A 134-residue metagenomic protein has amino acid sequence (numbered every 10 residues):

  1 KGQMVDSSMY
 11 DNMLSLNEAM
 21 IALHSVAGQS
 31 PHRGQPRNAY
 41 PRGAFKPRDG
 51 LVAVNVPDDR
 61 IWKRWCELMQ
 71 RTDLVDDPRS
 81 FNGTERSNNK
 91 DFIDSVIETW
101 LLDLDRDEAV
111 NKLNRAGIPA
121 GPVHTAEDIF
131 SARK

Functional and structural regions predicted by a protein language model:
K1-P57: Active-site-adjacent "lid/gating" segments in soluble enzymes
V5, A120-G121: Hydrophobic anchor at the start of a short beta-strand that flanks the dinucleotide cofactor-binding loop
S8-Y10, D77, V123: Conserved beta-strand termini and adjacent loop/short-helix elements that scaffold enzyme active sites in alpha/beta
N12, R60, H124-E127: Alpha-helix/helix-capping structural signal
Q29-P31, N38, A126-K134: Active-site-adjacent capping/gating segments
Y40-A116, A120, S131: Aromatic-enriched alpha-helical interface/lid elements that frame and gate functional surfaces
